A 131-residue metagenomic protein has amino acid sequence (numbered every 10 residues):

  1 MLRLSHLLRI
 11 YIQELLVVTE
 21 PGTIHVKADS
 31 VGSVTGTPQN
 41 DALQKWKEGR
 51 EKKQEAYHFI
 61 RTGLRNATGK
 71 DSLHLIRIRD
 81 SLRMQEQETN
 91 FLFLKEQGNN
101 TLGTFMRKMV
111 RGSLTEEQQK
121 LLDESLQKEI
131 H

Functional and structural regions predicted by a protein language model:
M1-Q87: A non-transmembrane, solvent-exposed segment enriched in polar/low-complexity residues
Q54, H58, G98-G112: Amphipathic alpha-helical repeat scaffolds of TPR domains
L75-I76, E88-T89, T104, K108: Generic, low-specificity signal for short hydrophobic/alpha-helical stretches with a mild N-terminal bias, encompassing
E86-N90, E117-K128: Alpha-helical repeat scaffolds
N90-Q97: Flexible helix-coil transition and linker loops at the boundaries of alpha-helical arrays
L92, M109-G112, K128: Short basic/hydrophobic patches in alpha-helices and adjacent helix-turn junctions that form amphipathic surface motifs
